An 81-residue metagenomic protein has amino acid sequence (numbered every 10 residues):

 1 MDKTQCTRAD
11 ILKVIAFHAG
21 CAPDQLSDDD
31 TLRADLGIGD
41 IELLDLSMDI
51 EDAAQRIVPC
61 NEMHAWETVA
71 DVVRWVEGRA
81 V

Functional and structural regions predicted by a protein language model:
M1-D24, E77-A80: Thiotemplate assembly-line natural product biosynthesis machinery
C6, T31, T68-D71: Residue-level recognition of oxygen-bearing side chains
L12, D29, S47: Generic structural marker for isolated residues within well-ordered, non-membrane alpha-helices of soluble domains
D29, R33-G37: N-terminal helix-turn-helix DNA-binding core of bacterial DNA-binding proteins
D40: Catalytic nucleophile serine of serine hydrolases, specifically the conserved "nucleophile elbow" pentapeptide
L43-A65: Phosphopantetheinylated carrier protein domains
C60-A65, V69-R79: C-terminal structural segments of small proteins and small subunits
